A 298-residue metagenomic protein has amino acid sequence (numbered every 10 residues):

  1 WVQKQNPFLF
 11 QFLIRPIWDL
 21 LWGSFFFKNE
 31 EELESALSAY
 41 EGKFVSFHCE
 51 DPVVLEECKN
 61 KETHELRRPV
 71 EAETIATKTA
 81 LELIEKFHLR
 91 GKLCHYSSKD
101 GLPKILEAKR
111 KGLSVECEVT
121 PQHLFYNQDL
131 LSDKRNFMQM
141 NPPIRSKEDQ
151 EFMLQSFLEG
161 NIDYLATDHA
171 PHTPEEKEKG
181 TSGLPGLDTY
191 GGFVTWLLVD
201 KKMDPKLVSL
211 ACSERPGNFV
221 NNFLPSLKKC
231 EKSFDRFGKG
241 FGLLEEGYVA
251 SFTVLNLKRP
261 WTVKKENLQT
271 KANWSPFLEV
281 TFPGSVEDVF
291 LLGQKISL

Functional and structural regions predicted by a protein language model:
W1: Metal-associated gating/positioning segment near the N- to mid-region
N6-F8, L13-P16, L20-L165: Histidine/acidic residue-rich metal-binding segments in metalloenzymes
I17, E50, Y96, A170 (+3 more regions): Flexible loop residues that form catalytic and substrate-binding hotspots at small-molecule/glycan-binding clefts
V53, D100, H123, T173 (+2 more regions): Glycine-rich nucleotide phosphate-binding loop and flanking beta-alpha elements of Rossmann-like dinucleotide-binding
H64-H88, L158-E159, Y164-L165, A170-F252: His/Asp/Glu-enriched, well-ordered alpha-helical/loop segment that forms or immediately abuts the divalent-metal
I105-L106, E178, E266-N267: Short amphipathic alpha-helical segments
M138, E176-G180, A272-P276: Short beta-alpha connecting loops at secondary-structure transitions that line or flank enzyme active sites
S233-G240, L244-L298: C-terminal cap of metal-dependent C-N hydrolases
